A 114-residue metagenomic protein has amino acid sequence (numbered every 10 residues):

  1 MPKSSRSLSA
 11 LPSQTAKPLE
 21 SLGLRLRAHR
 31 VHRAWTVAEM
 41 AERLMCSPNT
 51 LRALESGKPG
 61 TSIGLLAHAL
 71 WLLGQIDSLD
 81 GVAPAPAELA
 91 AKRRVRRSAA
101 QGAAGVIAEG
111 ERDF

Functional and structural regions predicted by a protein language model:
M1-P18, L79-V82, P86-F114: N-terminal flexible/basic segments that precede or flank functional cores
L24-E39, A100-A104: Short basic helix-loop element that most often maps to the first helix and adjoining turn of HTH DNA-binding modules
A34-R52: Short alpha-helical DNA-recognition segment
R43, A69, V82-P86: Short acidic/histidine-centered micro-motifs embedded in hydrophobic/aromatic stretches that mark compact functional
G57-W71: Short, basic-rich loop-to-helix N-cap that marks the start of a DNA-contacting helix
